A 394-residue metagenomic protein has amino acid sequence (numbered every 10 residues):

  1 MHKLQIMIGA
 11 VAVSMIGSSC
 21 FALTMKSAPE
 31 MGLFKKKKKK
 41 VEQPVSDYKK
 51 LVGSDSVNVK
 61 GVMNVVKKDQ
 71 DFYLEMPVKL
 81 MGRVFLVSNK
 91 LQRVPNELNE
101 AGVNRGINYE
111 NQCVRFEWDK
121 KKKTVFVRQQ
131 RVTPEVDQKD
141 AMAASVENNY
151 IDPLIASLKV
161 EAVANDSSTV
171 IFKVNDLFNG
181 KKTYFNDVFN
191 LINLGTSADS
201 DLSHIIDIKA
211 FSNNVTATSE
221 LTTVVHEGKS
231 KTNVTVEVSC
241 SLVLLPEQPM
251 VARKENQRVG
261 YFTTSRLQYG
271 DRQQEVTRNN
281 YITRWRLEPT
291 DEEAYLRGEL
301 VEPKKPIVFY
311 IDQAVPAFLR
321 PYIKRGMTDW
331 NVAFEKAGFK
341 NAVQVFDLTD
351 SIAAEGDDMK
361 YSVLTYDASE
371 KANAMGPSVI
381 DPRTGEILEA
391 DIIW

Functional and structural regions predicted by a protein language model:
M1-A28: Bacterial Sec-dependent N-terminal signal peptides
I16-S18, Q70, G326, D381: Generic detector of short, well-ordered, non-transmembrane alpha-helical segments enriched in hydrophobic residues
M25-V315, A333, A337, A342 (+1 more regions): Auxiliary tRNA-acceptor-end handling modules of aminoacyl-tRNA synthetases
S46, P321-T328, V332: Solvent-exposed, polar/charged alpha-helical surfaces in well-ordered, non-transmembrane soluble domains, broadly
P316-R320: Alpha-helix N-cap/helix-initiation motif
